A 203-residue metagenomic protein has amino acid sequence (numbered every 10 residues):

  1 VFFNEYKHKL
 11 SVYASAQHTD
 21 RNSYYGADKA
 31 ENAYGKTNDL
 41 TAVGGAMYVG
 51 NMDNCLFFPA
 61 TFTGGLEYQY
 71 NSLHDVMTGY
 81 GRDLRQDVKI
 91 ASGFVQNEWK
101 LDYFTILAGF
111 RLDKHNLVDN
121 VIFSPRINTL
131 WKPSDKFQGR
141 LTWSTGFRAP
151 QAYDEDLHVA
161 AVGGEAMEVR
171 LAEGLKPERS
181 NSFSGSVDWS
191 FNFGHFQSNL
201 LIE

Functional and structural regions predicted by a protein language model:
V1-D119, Q197-E203: Face-selective signature of the C-terminal outer-membrane beta-barrel domain
K9-Y25, K132, R140, G174-E203: Membrane-embedded beta-barrel scaffold of Gram-negative outer-membrane proteins
D20, N116, D135-F183: Surface-exposed extracellular loop regions of Gram-negative outer-membrane beta-barrel proteins, predominantly
G44-N51, N128, S184-W189: Short, well-ordered amphipathic alpha-helices
T63, L107, R140, S144 (+2 more regions): Short glycine/serine/threonine-biased micro-segments
S124-I127, R140: Short beta-alpha junctions and helix-cap segments that line functional grooves
